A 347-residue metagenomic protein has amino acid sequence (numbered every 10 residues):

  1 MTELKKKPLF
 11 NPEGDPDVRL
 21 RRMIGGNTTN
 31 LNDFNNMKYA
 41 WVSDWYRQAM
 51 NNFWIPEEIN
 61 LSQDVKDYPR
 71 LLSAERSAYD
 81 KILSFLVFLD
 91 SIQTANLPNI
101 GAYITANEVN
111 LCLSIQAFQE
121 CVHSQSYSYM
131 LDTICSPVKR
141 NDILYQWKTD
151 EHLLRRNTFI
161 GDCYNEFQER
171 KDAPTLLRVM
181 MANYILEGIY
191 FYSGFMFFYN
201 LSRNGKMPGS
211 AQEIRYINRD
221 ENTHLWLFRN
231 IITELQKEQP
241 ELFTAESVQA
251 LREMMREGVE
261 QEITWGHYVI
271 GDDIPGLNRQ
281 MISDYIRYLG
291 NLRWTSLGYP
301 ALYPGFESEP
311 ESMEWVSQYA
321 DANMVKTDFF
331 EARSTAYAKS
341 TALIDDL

Functional and structural regions predicted by a protein language model:
T2-L347: Non-heme di-metal
